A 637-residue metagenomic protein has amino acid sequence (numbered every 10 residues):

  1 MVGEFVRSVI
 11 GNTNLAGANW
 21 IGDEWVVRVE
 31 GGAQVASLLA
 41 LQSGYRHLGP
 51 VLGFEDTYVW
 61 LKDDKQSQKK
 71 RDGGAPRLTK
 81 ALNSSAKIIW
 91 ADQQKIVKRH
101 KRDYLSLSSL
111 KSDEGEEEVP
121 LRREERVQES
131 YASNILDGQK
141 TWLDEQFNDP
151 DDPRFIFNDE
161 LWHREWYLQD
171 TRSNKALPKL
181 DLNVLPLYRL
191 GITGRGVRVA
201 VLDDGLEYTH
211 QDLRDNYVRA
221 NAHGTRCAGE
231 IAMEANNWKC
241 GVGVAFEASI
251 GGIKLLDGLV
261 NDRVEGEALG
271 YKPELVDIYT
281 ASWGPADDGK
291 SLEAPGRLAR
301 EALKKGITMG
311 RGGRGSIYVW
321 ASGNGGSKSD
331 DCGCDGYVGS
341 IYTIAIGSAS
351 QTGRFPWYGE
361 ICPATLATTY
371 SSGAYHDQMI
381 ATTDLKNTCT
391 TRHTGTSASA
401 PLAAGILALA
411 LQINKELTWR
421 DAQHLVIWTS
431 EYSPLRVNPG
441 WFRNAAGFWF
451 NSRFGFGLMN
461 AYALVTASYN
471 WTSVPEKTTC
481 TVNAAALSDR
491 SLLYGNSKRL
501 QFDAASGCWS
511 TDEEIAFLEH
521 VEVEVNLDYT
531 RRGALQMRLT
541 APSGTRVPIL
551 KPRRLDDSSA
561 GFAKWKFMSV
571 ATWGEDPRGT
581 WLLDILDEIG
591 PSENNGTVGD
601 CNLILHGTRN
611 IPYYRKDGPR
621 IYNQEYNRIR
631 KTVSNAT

Functional and structural regions predicted by a protein language model:
W25-R28, G49-P50, T57-V59, W90-D92 (+14 more regions): Structural recognition of the beta-strand scaffold that forms the well-ordered cores of secreted hydrolase catalytic
P50-R71, K95-R102: Surface-exposed aromatic
N83-R198, Q211-D212, R443: Protease zymogen maturation seam
A176, V184-P186, V197-Q211, D215-L298 (+1 more regions): Subtilisin-like peptidase catalytic core
D203, D335-Q412, E416, S452: Extracellular S/T/G-rich loop segment that most often corresponds to the catalytic His/Ser-adjacent loop
G323, F450-S452, G457-Q536, T597-T637: Secreted peptidase-domain scaffold signal
N414-F450: An often Trp-containing, charged/polar helix-loop segment at the C-terminal end of enzyme catalytic cores
D584-E593: Short beta-strand-plus-loop segments that form exposed binding edges in beta-rich domains
